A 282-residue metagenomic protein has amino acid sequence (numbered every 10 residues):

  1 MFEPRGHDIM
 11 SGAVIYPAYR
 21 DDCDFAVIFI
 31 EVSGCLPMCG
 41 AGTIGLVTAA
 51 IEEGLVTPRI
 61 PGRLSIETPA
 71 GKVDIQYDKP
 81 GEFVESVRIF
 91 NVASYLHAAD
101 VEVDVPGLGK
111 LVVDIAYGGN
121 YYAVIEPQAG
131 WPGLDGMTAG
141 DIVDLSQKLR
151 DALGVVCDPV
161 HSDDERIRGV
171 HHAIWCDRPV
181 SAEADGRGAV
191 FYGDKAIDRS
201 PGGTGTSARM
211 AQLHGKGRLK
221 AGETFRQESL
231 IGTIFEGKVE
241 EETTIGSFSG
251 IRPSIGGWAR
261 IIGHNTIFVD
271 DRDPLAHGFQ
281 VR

Functional and structural regions predicted by a protein language model:
M1-D114, E126-R282: A glycine-rich beta-to-alpha transition motif near the start of alpha/beta enzyme domains, typified by
G119: Glycine-rich ThDP/TPP pyrophosphate-binding loop and its adjacent helix/strand module within ThDP-dependent enzymes
